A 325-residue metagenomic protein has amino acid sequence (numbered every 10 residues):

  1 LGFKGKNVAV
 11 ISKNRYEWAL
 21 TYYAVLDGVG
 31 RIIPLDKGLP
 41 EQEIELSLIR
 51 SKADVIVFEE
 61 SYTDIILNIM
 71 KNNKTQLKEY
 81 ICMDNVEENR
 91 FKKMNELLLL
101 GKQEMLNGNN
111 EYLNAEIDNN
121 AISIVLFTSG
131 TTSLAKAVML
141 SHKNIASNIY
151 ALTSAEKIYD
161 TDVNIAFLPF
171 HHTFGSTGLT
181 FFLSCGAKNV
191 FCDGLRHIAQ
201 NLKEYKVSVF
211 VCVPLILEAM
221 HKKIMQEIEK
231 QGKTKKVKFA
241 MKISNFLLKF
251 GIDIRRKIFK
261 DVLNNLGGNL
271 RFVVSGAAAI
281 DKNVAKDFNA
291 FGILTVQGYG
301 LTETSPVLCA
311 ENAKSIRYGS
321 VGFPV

Functional and structural regions predicted by a protein language model:
L1, D27-L100: Structural core segment of the AMP-binding/adenylate-forming
L1-Q42, F167: Conserved AMP-binding/adenylate-forming
Y23-G28, R50, H172, T180-S184 (+2 more regions): Short hydrophobic alpha-helices that are characteristic scaffold elements of the AMP-binding
K37-I69, N148-I165, L195-S208: Conserved ATP-dependent adenylate/AMP-binding module captured primarily in the ANL superfamily
C82, Q103-F127, L134, K157-V163: Conserved pre-ATP/AMP-binding loop-to-beta segment of ANL
S123-I149: Conserved AMP-binding A3 loop
A146-V163, F170-R256: Conserved AMP-binding/adenylation subdomain of ANL enzymes
S208-V211, H221-S315: Gly/Ser/Thr-rich phosphate-binding loop
